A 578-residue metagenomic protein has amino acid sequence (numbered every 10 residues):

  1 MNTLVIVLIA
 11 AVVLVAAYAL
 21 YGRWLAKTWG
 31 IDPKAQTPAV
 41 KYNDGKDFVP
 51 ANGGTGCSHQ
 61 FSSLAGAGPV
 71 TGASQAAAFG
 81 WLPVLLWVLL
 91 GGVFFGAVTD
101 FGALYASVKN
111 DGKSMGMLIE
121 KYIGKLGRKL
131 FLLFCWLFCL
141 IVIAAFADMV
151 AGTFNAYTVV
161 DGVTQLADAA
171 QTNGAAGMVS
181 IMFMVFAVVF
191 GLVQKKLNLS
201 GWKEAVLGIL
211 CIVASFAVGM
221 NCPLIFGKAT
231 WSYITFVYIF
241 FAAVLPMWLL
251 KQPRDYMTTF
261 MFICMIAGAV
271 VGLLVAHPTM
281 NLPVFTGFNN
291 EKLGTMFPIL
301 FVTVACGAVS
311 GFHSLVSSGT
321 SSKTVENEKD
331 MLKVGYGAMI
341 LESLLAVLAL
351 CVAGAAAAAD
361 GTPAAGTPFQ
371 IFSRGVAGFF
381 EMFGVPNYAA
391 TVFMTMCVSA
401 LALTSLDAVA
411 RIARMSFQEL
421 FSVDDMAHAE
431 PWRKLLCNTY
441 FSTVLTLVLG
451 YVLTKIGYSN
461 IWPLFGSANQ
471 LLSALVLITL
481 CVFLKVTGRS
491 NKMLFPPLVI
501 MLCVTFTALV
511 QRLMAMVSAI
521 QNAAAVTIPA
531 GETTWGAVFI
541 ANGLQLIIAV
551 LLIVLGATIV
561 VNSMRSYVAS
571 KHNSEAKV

Functional and structural regions predicted by a protein language model:
N2, V70, L82, I141-L166 (+13 more regions): Transmembrane helix-loop junctions in multi-pass membrane proteins
N2-A19, A76-S107, G116, A175-A187 (+4 more regions): Extracellular loop-to-transmembrane helix junctions
A16-G30, F134, G174-V218, K228-V275 (+3 more regions): Membrane-interface loop-to-helix entry segments
A16-V70, T259, T295, I299: Membrane-interface "cap" regions at the ends of multi-pass membrane proteins
R23-V49, G72-Q75, L85, L89 (+5 more regions): Flexible loop linkers connecting adjacent transmembrane helices in multi-pass alpha-helical membrane transporters
A67-S74, G91-T99, A103, S107-D111 (+6 more regions): Membrane-helix boundary/coupling elements in multi-pass transport proteins
F101, L273-G287, I340-G375: Extracellular/periplasmic helix-exit of transmembrane alpha-helices
K125-L140, G337-S343, A390, E419-K455: Loop-to-transmembrane helix boundary motifs in multi-pass membrane proteins
